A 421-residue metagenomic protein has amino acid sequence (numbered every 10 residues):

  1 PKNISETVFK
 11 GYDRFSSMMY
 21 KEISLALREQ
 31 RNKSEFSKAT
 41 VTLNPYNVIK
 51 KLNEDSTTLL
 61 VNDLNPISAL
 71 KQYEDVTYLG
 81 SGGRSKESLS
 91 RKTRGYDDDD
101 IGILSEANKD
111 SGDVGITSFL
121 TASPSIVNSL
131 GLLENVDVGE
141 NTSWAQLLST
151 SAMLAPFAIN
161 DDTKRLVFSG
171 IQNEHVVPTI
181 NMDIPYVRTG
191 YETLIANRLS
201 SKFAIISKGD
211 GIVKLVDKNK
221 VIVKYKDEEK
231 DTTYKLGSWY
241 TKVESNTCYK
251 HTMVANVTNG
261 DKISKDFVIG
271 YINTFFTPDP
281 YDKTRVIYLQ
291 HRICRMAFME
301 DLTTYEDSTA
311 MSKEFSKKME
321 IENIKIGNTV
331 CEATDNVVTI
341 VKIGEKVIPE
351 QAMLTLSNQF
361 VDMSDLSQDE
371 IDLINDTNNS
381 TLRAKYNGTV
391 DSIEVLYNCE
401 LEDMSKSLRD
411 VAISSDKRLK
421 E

Functional and structural regions predicted by a protein language model:
P1-E421: Intrinsically disordered, low-complexity regulatory segments
